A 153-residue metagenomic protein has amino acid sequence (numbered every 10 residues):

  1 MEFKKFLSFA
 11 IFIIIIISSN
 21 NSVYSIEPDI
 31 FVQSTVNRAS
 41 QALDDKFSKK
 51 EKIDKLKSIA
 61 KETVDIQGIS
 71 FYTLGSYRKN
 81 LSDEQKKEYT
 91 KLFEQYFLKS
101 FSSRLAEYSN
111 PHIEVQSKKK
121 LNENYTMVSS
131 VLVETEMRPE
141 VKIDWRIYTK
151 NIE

Functional and structural regions predicted by a protein language model:
M1-A10: Bacterial N-terminal signal peptides that target proteins for export
F9-S18: Bacterial N-terminal signal peptides
I16, K57, A106, K119-L121 (+1 more regions): Sterically constrained small-residue positions within well-ordered secondary structures of folded domains
S19-S25: Sec/Tat signal peptide C-region and signal peptidase I cleavage site
E27-L105: Early exported N-terminus immediately downstream of N-terminal targeting peptides
A39, K118-E153: Exposed beta-sheet edge and beta->alpha loop/turn motif
L105-S117: A short, amphipathic edge element
